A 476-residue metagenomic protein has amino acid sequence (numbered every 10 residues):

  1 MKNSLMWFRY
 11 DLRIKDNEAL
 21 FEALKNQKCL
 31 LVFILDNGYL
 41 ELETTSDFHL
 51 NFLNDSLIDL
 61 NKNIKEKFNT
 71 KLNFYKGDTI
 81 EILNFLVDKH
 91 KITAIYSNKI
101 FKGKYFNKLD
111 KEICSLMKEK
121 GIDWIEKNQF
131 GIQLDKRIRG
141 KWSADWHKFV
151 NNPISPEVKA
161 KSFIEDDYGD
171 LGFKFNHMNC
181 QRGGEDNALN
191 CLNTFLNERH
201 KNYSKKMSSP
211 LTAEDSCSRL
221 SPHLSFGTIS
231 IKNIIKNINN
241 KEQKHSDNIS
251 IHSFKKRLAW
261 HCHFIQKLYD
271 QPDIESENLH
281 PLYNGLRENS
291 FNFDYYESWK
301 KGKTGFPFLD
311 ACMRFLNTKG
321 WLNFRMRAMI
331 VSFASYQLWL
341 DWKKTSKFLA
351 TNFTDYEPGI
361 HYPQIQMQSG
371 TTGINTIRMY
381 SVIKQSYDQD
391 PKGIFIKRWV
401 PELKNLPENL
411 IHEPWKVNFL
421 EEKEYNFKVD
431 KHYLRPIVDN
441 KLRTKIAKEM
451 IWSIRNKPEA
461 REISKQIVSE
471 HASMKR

Functional and structural regions predicted by a protein language model:
M1-K256, I265, T372-R476: Active-site "lid/cap" and pocket-lining segments within catalytic core domains
S216-N409: Active-site-proximal binding-pocket segments
